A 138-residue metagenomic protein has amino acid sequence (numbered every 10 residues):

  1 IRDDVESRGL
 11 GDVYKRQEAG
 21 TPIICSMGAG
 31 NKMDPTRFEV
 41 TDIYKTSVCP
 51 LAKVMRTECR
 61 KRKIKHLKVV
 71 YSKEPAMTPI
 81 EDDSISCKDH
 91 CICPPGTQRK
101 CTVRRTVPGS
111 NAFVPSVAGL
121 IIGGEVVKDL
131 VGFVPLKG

Functional and structural regions predicted by a protein language model:
I1-Y14: Single conserved hydrophobic/aromatic residue that forms the stacking wall/gate of nucleotide- or nucleobase-binding
D4-E6, I23-C25, R104, V114: Short, flexible coil/turn micro-motifs enriched in small/turn-prone residues
E6, D34, T41-Y44, A112-P115: Generic, ordered loop/turn and secondary-structure boundary motif
S7-R8, A29-N31, E74-P75: Short glycine-rich anion-binding loops that position phosphate/pyrophosphate groups of nucleotides and phosphorylated
D12-D42: ADP-ribose/adenylate-binding Rossmann-like module
K45-A52, R56-G138: Glycine-rich phosphate/adenylate-binding loop
